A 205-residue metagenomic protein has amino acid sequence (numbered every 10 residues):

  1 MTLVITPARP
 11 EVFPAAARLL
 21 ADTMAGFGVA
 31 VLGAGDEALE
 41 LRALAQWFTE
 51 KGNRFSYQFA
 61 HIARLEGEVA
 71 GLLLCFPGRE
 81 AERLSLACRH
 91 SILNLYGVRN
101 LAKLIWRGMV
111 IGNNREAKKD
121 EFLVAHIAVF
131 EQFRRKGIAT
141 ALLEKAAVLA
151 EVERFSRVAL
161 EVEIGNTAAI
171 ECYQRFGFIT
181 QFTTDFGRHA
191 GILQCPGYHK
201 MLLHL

Functional and structural regions predicted by a protein language model:
V4-R18, G26-A30, P77-G78: A short beta-loop-alpha structural element at the N-terminal edge of CoA-dependent acyl/N-acetyltransferase catalytic
G26-F48, L93-G97: Conserved GNAT-fold acetyl-CoA-binding loop/helix
E37-A60, R64-E66, I111-N113: Active-site rim helix/loop that mediates acceptor-substrate recognition in acyltransferases
I62, E68-P77, L123, A128: Conserved beta-strand in the GNAT
R79-E121: Conserved acyl-donor/pantetheine-binding loop and adjacent beta-alpha core of acyl/acetyltransferases and related
D120-F122, A150-E161: Conserved GNAT acetyl-CoA-binding A-motif
R135-V148, E171-R175: Conserved acetyl-CoA-binding loop-helix of GNAT-fold acetyltransferases
S156-A159, E163-T167, F176, F186-L205: C-terminal "cap" of GNAT-fold acetyltransferases
